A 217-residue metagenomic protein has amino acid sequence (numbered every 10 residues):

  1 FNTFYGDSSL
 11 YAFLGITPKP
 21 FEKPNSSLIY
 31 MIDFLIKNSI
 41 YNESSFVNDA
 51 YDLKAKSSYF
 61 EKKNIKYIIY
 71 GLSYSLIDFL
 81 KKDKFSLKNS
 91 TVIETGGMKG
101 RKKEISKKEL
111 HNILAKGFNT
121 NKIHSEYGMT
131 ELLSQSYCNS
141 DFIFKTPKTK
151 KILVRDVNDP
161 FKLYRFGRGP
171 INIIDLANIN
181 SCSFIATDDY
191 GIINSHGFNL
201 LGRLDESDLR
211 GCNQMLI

Functional and structural regions predicted by a protein language model:
N2-D33: Conserved AMP-binding loop of ANL adenylate-forming enzymes
L10-A12, F34-I217: Active-site glycine/GP-rich loop and adjacent strand/helix microenvironment that borders small-molecule binding pockets
